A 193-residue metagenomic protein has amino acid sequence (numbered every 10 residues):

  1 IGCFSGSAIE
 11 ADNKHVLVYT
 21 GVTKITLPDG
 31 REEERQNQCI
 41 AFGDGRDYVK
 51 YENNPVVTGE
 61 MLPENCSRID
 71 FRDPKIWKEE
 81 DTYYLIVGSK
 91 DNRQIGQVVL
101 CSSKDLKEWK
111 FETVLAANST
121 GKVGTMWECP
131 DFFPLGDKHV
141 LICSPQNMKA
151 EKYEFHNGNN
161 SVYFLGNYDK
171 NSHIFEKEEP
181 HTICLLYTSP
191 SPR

Functional and structural regions predicted by a protein language model:
I1-E10, R46-K78, W109-C129, S172-L186: Surface loop/turn signatures of beta-propeller and other carbohydrate-active proteins
G2-R46: Hydrophobic or amphipathic alpha-helical targeting/insertion segments
E10-N13, K78-E80, P134-G136: Residue-level detector of Asp-centered blade-edge/turn motifs that repeat once per structural unit in beta-propeller
K14-L17, T82-L85, K138-L141: Entry beta-strands of beta-propeller and related beta-repeat scaffolds
V22-E32, S144-H156: Short, conserved, GDST-rich strand-edge loop motifs in beta-rich repeat architectures
G30-Q36, N92-G96, E154-N159: Short, solvent-exposed loop/turn segments at conserved positions within beta-propeller repeat blades
Q36-G45, V99-K104, N159-D169: Beta-propeller blade signature
Y187-R193: Conserved small/polar residues in nucleotide/adenosyl-binding loops
